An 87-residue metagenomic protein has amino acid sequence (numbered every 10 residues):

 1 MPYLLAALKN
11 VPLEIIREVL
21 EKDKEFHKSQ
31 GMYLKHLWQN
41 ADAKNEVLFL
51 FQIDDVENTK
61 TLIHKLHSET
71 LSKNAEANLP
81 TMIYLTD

Functional and structural regions predicted by a protein language model:
M1-D87: Short S/T/G/P-rich N-terminal loop/turn motif that feeds into the first structured element of a domain
